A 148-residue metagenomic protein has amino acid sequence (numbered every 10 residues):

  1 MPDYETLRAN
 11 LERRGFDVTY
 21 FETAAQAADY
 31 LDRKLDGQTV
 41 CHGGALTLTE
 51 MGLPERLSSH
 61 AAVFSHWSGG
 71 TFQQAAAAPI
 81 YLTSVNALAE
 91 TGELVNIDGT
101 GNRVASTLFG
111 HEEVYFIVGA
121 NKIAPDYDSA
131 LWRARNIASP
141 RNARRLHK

Functional and structural regions predicted by a protein language model:
D3-L82: N-terminal active-site beta-alpha-beta segment that forms phosphate/nucleotide-binding and substrate-recognition loops
A76, I80-K148: Conserved phosphate- and dinucleotide-binding cores of soluble alpha/beta proteins, encompassing both enzyme active
